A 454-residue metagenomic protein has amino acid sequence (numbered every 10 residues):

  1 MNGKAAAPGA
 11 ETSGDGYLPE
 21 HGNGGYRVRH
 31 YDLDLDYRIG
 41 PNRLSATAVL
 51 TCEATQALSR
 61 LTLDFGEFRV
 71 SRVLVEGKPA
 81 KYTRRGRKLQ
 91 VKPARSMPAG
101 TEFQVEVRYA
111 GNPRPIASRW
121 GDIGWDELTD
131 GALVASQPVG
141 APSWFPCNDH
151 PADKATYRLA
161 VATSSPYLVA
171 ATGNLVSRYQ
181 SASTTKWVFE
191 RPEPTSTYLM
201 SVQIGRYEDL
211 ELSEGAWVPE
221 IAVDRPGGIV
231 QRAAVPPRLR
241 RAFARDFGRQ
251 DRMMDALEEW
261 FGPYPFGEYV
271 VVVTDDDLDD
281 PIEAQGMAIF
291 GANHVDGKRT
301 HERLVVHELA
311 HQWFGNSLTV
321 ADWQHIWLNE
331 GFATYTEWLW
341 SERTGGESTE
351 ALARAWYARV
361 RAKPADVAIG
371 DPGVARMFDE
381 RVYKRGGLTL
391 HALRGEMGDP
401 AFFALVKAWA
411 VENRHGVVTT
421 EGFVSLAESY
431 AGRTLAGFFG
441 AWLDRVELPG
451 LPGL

Functional and structural regions predicted by a protein language model:
M1-S45, E53, E127-G131, P151: N-terminal, polar/Ser/Thr-rich
E20-N23, A99, R108-R158, G205-S213: Glycine/proline-rich low-complexity spacer/linker segments in large multi-domain proteins
D34-D36, L50, P79-K81, K92-M97 (+2 more regions): Beta-strand-rich interaction surfaces with strong enrichment in secreted/lumenal proteins
A46, H150-V306, Y335: Hydrophobic helix-coil surface modules that form long, contiguous segments used for peptide/substrate interaction
T47-R69, N148-D149, Y157-S164, E421: Surface-exposed beta-strand/loop patches in extracellular or lumenal glycoproteins
L61, F65-D126, S181-S183, V188: A surface-exposed beta-strand-loop module
G286-L352: Zinc-dependent metallopeptidase catalytic helix centered on the HExxH motif and its immediate flanking segment
D379-L454: Amphipathic alpha-helical substructures
